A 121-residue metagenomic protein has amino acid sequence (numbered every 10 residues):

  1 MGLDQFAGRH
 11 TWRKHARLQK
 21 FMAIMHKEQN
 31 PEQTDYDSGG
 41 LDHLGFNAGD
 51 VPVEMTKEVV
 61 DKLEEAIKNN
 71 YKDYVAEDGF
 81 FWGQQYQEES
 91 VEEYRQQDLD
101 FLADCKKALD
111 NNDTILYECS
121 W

Functional and structural regions predicted by a protein language model:
M1-W121: Acidic (Asp/Glu-rich) sequence patches and key acidic residues that form negatively charged surfaces used
